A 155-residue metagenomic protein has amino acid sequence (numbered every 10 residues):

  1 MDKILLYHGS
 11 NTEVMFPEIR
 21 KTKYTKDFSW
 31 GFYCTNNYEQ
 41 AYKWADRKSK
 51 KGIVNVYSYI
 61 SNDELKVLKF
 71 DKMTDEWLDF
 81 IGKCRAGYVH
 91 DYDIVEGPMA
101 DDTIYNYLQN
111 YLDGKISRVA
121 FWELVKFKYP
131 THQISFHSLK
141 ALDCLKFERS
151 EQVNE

Functional and structural regions predicted by a protein language model:
D2, V14, K26-D27, R47-E155: Conserved NAD+-utilizing ADP-ribose enzyme module
L5: Structured mid-domain segments that build the active-site/substrate or prosthetic-cofactor binding neighborhood
G9-D27: Hydrophobic transmembrane alpha-helices
K23-K48: Extended catalytic/binding region for NAD+/ADP-ribose chemistry, centered on the ART fold
